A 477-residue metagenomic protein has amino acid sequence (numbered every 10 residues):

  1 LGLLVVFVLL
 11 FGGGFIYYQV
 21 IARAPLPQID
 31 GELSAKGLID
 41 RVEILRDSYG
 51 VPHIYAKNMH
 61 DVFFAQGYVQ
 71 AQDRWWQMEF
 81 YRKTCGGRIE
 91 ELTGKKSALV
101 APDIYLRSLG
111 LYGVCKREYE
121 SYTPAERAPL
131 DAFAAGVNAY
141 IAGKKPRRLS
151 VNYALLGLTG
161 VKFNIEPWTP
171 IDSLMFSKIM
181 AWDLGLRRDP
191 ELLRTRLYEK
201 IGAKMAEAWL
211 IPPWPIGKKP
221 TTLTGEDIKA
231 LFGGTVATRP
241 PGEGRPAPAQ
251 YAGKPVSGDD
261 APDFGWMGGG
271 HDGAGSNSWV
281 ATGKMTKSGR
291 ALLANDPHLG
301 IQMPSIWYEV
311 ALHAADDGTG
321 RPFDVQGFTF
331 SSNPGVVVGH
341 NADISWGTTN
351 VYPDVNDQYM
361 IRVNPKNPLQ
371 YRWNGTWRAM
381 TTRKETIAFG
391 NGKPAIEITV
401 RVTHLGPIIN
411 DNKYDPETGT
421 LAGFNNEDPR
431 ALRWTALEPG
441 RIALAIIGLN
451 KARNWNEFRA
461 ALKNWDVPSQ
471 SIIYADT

Functional and structural regions predicted by a protein language model:
L1-L10: N-terminal Sec-pathway targeting helices
G2, G14-L292, P297, M303 (+3 more regions): Substrate-recognition/specificity elements adjacent to catalytic centers across diverse enzyme folds
L10-Y17, D73-R82, G390-L405: Charged, low-complexity, helix/coiled-coil-prone segments
Y18-Q19, V69, A154, E199 (+6 more regions): Compositionally biased, intrinsically disordered low-complexity regions enriched in proline and serine
L33-A35, E43-D47, W279-M285, V310 (+3 more regions): Short acidic-hydrophobic surface loop/beta-edge motif
H60-D61, L299-I301, Y308, Y352-D354: Short, surface-exposed beta-strand-loop junctions and turns on beta-sheet-rich folds
H271-G273, Q302, L312-G335, G339-I344 (+1 more regions): Glycine- and hydrophobic-rich flexible loops that cap the catalytic core of alpha/beta enzyme folds
